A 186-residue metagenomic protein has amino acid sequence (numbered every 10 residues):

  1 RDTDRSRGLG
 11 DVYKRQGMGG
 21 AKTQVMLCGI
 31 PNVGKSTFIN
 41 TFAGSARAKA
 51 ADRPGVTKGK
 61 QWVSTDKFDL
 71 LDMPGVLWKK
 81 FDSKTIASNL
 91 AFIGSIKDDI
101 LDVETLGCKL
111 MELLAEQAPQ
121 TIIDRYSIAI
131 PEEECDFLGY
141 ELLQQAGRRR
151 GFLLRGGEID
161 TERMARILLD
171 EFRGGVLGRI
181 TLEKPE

Functional and structural regions predicted by a protein language model:
D2-Y13: Single conserved hydrophobic/aromatic residue that forms the stacking wall/gate of nucleotide- or nucleobase-binding
L9, K22-T23, D66-F68: Short glycine-/polar-rich loops that comprise or flank the Walker A/P-loop and associated switch/sensor motifs
K14-Q16, A48-D52: Active-site phosphate-binding and catalytic loops of NTP-dependent enzymes
Q16-K22: Phosphate-binding P-loop
K22, S45, K60: Short coil/loop residues immediately preceding or within conserved phosphate-binding loops of NTP-utilizing enzyme
V25-G44: Glycine-rich phosphate-binding P-loop
D52-E186: Helix-rich effector regions associated with P-loop NTPase G domains
